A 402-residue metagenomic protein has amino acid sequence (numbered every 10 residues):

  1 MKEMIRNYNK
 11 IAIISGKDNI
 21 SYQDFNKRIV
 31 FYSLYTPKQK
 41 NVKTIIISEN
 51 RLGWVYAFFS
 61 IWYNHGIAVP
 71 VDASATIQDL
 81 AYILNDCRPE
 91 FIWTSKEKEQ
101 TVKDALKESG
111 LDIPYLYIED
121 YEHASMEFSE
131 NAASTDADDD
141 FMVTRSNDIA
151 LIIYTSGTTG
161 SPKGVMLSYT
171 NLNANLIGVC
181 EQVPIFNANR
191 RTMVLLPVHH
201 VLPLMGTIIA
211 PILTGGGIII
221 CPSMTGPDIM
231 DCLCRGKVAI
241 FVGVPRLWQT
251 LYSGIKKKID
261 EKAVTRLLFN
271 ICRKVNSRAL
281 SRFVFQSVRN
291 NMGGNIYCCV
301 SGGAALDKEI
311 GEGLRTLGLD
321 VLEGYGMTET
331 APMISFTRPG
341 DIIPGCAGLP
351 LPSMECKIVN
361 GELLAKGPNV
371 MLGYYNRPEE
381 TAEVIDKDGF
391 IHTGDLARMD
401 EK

Functional and structural regions predicted by a protein language model:
N19, S33-A75: Conserved AMP-binding/adenylate-forming
S21-Q23, A150-L176: Conserved AMP-binding A3 loop
S33-L34, A73-D104, N173-M193, T225-A239: Conserved ATP-dependent adenylate/AMP-binding module captured primarily in the ANL superfamily
Q100-S146, I255-S287: ANL superfamily adenylate-forming
S134-Y154, S161, I185-R191: Conserved pre-ATP/AMP-binding loop-to-beta segment of ANL
N173-R191, V198-F285, N295: Conserved AMP-binding/adenylation subdomain of ANL enzymes
A239-V242, Y252-I342: Gly/Ser/Thr-rich phosphate-binding loop
P350, M354-K402: Conserved ATP-binding/catalytic segment of the ANL
